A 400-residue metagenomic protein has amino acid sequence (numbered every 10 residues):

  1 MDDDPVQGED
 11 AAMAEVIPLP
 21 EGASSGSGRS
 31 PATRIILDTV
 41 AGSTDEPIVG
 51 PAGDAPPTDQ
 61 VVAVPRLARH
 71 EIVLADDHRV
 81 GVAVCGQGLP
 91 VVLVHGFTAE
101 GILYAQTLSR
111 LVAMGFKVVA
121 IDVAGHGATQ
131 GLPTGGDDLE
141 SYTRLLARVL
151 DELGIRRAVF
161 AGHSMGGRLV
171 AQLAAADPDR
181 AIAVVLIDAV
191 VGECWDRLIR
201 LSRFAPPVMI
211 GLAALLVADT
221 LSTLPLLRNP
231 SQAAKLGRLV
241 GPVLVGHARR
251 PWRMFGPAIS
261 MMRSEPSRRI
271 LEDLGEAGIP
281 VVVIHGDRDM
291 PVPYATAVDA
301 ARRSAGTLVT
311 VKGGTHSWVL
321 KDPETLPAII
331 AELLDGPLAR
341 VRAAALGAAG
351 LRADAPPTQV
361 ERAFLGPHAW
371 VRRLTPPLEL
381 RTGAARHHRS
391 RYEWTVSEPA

Functional and structural regions predicted by a protein language model:
M1-V91, A113-F116, I155-R156, S264 (+2 more regions): Alpha/beta-hydrolase fold catalytic core
H78-A128: Conserved HGGG/HGGXW glycine-rich cap/lid loop of the alpha/beta-hydrolase fold
A120-A161: Active-site loop/oxyanion-hole signature of alpha/beta-hydrolase fold enzymes
A175, V184-L215: Flexible "cap/lid" loop of the alpha/beta hydrolase fold
D196-R197, L215-E276: Conserved alpha/beta-hydrolase catalytic His-Asp/Glu region
A277, V283-H285: Short beta-strand/loop motif that positions the catalytic acidic residue of the alpha/beta-hydrolase fold
R288-V292, H316-S317: Acidic catalytic loop of the alpha/beta-hydrolase fold
G314-P327: Catalytic histidine-centered segment of alpha/beta-hydrolase-like enzymes
